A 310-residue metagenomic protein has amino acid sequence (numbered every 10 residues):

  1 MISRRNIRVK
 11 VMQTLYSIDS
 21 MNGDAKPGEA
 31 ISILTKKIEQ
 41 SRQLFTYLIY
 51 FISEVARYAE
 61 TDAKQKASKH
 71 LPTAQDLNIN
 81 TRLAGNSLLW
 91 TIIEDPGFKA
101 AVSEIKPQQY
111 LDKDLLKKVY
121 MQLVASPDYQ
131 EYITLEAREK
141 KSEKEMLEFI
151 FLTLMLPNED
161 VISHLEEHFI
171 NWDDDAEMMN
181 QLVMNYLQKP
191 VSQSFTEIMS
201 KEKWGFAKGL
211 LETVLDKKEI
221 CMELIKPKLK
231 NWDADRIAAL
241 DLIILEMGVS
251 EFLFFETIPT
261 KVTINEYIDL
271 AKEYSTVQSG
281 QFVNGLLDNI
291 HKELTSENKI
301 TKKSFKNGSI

Functional and structural regions predicted by a protein language model:
M1-I310: Class I Rossmann-like S-adenosyl-L-methionine
